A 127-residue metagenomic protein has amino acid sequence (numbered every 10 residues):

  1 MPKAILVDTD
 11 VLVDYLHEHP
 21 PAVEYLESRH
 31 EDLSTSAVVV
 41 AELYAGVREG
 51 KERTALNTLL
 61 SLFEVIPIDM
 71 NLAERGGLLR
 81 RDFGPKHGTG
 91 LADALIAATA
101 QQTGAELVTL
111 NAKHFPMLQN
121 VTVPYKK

Functional and structural regions predicted by a protein language model:
M1-K3, A97-K127: Acidic, PIN/NYN-like endoribonuclease modules and their adjacent C-terminal/linker elements
M1-T35, A45-S61: Short, well-structured N-terminal submotif of metal-dependent ribonuclease cores
D8-T9, L43, G76, A100: Generic structural signal for small/hydrophobic residues in well-ordered secondary structure, especially within
V11-L12, V39, L72, L95-I96 (+1 more regions): Alpha-helix capping/helix-boundary segments
E31-L33, L62-E64, Q101-E106: Short active-site oxyanion
E64-P85: Acidic catalytic patch
